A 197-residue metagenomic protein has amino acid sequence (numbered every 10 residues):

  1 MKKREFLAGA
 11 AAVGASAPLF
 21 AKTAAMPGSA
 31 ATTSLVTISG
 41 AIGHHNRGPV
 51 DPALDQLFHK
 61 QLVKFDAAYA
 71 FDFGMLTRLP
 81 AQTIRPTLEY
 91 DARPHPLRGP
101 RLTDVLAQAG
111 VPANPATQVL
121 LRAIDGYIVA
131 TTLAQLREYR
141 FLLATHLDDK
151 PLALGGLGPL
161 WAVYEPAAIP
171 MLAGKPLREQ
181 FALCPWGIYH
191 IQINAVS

Functional and structural regions predicted by a protein language model:
K2, G9, G14, P18-S197: N-terminal intrinsically disordered, low-complexity segments enriched in P/E/S/T
